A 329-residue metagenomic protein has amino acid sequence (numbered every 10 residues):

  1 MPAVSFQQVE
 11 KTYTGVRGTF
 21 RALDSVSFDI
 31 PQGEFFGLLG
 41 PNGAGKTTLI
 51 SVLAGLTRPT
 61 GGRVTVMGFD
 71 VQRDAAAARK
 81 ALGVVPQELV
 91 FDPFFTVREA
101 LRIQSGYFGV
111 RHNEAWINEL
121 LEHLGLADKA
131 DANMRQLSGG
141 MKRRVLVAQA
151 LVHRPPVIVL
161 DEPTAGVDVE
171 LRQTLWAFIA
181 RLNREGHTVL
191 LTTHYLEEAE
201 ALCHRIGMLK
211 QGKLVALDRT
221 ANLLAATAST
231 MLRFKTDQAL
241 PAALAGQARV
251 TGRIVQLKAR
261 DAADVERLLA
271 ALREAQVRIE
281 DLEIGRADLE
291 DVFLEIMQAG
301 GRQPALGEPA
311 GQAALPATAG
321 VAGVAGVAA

Functional and structural regions predicted by a protein language model:
M1-F6, T12-S25, A75: A short, flexible loop at the N-terminus of ABC-type nucleotide-binding domains that lies
G62-D70, A77-A78: Conserved ABC transporter NBD signature motif
R102, G106-K129: Conserved ABC ATPase "signature" region
V152-P156: A short, proline-enriched helix->beta-strand linker immediately N-terminal to the Walker B motif in ABC-type P-loop
I158-D161: Catalytic Walker B motif of ABC-type/P-loop ATPase nucleotide-binding domains
L175-R260: ABC transporter nucleotide-binding domain
A228-G300: Short, charged/small-residue-rich alpha-helical element at the C-terminal edge of ABC transporter nucleotide-binding
